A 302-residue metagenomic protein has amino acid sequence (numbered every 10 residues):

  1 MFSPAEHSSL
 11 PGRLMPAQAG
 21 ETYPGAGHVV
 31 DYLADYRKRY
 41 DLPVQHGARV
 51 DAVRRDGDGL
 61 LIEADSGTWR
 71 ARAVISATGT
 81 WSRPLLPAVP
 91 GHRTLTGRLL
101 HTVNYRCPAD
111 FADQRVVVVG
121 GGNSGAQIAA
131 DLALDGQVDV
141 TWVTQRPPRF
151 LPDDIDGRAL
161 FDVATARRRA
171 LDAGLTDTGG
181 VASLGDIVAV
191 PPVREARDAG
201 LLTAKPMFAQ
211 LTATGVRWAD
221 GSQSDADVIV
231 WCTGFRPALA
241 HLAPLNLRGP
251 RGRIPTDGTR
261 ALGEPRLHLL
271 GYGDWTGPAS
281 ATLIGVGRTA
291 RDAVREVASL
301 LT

Functional and structural regions predicted by a protein language model:
M1-F2, R149: Short, solvent-exposed beta-strand-terminating loops
F2-G20, D172-G174: Glycine-rich flavin
Y23-T302: Flavin (primarily FAD) cofactor-binding/catalytic cores of flavoenzymes
